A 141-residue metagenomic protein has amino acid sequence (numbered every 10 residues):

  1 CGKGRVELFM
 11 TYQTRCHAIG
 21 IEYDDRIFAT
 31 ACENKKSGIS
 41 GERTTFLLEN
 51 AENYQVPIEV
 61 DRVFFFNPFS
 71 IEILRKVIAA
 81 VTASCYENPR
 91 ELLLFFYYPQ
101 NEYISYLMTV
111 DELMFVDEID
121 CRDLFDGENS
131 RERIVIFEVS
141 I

Functional and structural regions predicted by a protein language model:
G4-L8: Glycine-rich SAM-binding Motif I of class I
T11-Y12: Gly/Ala-rich phosphate-binding loop of Rossmann-like dinucleotide-binding domains, activating on the conserved
H17-E22: Conserved SAM-binding motif I beta-strand of class I
A29-I58: S-adenosyl-L-methionine
D61-I73: A short SAM/SAH-binding and catalytic strip from SAM-dependent methyltransferases
E72-I136: C-terminal substrate-binding/active-site "lid" region of AdoMet-derived donor-dependent transferases
F137-I141: Short beta-strand-to-coil "C-cap" segments at the C-terminal boundary of structured domains/repeats, marking
